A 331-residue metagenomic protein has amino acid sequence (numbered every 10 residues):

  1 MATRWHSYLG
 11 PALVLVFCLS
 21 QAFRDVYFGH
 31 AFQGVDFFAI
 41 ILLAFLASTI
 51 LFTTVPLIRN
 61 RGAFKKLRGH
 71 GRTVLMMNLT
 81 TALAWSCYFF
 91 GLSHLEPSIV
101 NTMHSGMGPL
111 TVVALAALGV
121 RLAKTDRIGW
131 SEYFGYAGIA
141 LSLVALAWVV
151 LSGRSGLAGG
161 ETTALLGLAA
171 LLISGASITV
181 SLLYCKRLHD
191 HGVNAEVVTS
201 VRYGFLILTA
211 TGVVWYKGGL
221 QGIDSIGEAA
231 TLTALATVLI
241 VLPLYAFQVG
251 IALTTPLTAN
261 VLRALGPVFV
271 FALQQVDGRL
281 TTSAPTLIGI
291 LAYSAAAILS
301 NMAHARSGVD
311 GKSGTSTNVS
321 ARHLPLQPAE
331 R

Functional and structural regions predicted by a protein language model:
M1-L42, M76-L79, L83, C87 (+5 more regions): Glycine-/small-residue-enriched transmembrane alpha-helix faces in small-molecule transporters and effluxers
A2-T3, H30, G34, S48-R68 (+4 more regions): Membrane-interface helix-cap regions at the ends of transmembrane helices in multi-pass membrane proteins
T3-R4, L122, N260-R331: C-terminal-most transmembrane helix of multi-pass membrane proteins
L9-V16, D36-V55, S131-A145, L166-I173 (+4 more regions): Hydrophobic alpha-helical transmembrane segments of multi-pass integral membrane proteins, especially transporters
R24, N60-H104, V144-L146, A236-T254: Specific transmembrane alpha-helical segments of multi-pass solute transporters/efflux pumps, especially DMT/EamA
A39-L42, L46-T49, F89-R127, P256-Q275: Specific alpha-helical transmembrane segments that line the substrate/conduction pathway and gating interfaces
F52, V113-A114, R127-G153, A264-L265 (+1 more regions): Hydrophobic transmembrane alpha-helices of multi-pass small-molecule transport proteins
R61-G69, G119-S131, R187-V197, I251: Membrane-interface helix-boundary motifs at transmembrane edges
